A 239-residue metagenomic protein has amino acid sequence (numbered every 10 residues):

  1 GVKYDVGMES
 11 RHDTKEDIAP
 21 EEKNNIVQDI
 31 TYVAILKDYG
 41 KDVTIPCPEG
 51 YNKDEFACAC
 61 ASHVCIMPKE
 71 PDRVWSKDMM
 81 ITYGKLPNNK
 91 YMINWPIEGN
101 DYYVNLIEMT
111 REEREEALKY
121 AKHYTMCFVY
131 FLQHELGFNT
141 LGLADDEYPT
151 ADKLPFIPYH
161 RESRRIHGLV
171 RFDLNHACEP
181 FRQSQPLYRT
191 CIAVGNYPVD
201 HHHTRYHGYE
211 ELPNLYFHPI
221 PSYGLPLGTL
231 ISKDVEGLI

Functional and structural regions predicted by a protein language model:
V2-I239: Flavin (FAD/FMN)-binding glycine-rich loop and adjacent Rossmann-like elements that form
